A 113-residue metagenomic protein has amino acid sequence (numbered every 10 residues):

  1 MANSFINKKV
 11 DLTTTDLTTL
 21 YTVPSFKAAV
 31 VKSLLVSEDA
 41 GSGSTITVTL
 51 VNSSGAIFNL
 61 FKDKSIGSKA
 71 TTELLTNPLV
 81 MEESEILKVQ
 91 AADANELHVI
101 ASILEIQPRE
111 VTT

Functional and structural regions predicted by a protein language model:
M1-A29, S33, Q90-T113: C-terminal interaction-tip segments
T19, S44, F58-K62, T72 (+1 more regions): Short beta-strand segments
K27-K32, S44-I46, E83-E85: A generic structural signal for short beta-strands and their flanking turns/coil linkers
V36-G41, A92: Short solvent-exposed strand-capping/beta-turn motif centered on an Asx-Ser/Thr pair
T47-V51, I100-S102: Beta-strand signatures of extracellular beta-sandwich domains
T49, L87-K88: Short conserved beta-strand and strand-loop elements enriched in small hydrophobics with frequent Asp/Gly
N52-G55, I106-P108: Short edge-strand/loop segments of extracellular domains
S53-I86: Intrinsically disordered, low-complexity Pro/Gly/Ser/Thr-rich segments with frequent PxxP/GP/PP motifs and embedded
